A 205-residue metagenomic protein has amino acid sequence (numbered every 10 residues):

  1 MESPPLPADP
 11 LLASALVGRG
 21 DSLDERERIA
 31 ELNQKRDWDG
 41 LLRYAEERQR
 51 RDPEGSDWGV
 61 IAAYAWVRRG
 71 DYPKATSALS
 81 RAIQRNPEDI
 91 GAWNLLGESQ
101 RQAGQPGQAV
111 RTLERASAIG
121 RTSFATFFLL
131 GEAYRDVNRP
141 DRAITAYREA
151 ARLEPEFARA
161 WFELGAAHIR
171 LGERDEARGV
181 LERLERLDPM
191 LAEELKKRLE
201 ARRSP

Functional and structural regions predicted by a protein language model:
S22, S56-D57, I90-G91, F124-A125 (+2 more regions): Helix-start (N-cap) detector for alpha-helical repeat units in TPR-like alpha-solenoids, especially tetratricopeptide
N33, V67, R101, F128 (+2 more regions): Position-specific recognition of the canonical hydrophobic site in helix A of tetratricopeptide repeat
I61, L95, L129, E163 (+1 more regions): Canonical tetratricopeptide repeat
